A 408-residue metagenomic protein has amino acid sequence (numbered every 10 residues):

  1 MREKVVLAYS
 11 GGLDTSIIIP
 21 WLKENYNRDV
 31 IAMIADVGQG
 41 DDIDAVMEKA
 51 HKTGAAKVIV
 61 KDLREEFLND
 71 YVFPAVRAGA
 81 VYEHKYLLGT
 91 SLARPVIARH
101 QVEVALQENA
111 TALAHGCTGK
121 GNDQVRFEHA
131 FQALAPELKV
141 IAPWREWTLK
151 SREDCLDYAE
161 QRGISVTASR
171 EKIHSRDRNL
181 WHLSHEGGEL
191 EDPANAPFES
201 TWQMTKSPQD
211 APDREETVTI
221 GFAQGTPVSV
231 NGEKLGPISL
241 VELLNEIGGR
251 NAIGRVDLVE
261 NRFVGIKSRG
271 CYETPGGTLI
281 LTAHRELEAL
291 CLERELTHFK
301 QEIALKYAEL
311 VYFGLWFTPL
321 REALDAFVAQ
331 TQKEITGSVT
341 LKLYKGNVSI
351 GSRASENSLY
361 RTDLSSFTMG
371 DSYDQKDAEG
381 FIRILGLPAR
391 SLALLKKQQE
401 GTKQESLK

Functional and structural regions predicted by a protein language model:
R2-A8, L13-K408: Nucleotide-activated chemistry modules centered on ATP-dependent adenylation/adenylyltransferase
